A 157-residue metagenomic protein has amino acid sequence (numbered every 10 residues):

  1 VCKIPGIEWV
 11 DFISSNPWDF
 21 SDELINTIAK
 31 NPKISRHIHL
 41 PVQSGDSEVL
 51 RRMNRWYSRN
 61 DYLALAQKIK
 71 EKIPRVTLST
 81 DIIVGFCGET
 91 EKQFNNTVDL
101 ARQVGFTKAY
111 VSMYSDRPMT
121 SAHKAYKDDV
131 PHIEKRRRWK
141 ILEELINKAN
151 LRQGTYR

Functional and structural regions predicted by a protein language model:
V1-E91: Conserved SAM/AdoMet-binding glycine-rich loop
H39, R55-S58, M119, V130 (+1 more regions): Short capping/connector residues at structural and topological boundaries
R59-E71, R75-D129: N-terminal intrinsically disordered, low-complexity, charge/repeat-rich segments that act as generic
K124-R157: Terminal RNA-binding accessory module
